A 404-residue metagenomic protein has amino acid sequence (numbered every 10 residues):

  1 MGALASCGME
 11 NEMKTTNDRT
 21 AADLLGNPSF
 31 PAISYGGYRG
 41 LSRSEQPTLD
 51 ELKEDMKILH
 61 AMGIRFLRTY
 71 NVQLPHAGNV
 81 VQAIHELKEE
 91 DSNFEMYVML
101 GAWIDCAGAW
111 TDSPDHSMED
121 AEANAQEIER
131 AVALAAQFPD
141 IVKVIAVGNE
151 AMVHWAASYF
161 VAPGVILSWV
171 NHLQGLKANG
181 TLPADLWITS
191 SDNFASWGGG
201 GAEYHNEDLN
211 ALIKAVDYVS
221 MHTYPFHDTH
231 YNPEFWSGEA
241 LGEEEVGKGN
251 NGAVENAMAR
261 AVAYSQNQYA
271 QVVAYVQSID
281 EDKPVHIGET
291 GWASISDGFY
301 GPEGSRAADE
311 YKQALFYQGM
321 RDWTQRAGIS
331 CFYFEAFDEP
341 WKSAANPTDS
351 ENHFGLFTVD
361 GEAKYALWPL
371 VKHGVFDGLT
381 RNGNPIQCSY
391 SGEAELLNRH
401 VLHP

Functional and structural regions predicted by a protein language model:
C7-M9: N-terminal Sec signal peptide cleavage junction
N11-D55: Boundary/entry segment of secreted carbohydrate-active catalytic domains
E12-A21, G298-G319, W323-P404: Aromatic-rich peripheral "rim/lid" segments of glycoside hydrolase catalytic domains that contact and position glycan
N17, V72, N79-L186, I287: Substrate-binding cleft of extracellular glycoside hydrolase catalytic domains
E45-P47, R68-V80, C106-G108, A121-N124 (+4 more regions): Acidic-and-aromatic substrate-binding clefts and catalytic sites of carbohydrate-active enzymes
E51-P75: Catalytic domains of carbohydrate-active enzymes, especially glycoside hydrolases
L67, I145, V219, I287-E289 (+1 more regions): Conserved, mostly hydrophobic/aromatic
A121, M152, S158-I287, A293-D297: Noncatalytic carbohydrate-binding groove/subsite architecture in carbohydrate-active enzymes
